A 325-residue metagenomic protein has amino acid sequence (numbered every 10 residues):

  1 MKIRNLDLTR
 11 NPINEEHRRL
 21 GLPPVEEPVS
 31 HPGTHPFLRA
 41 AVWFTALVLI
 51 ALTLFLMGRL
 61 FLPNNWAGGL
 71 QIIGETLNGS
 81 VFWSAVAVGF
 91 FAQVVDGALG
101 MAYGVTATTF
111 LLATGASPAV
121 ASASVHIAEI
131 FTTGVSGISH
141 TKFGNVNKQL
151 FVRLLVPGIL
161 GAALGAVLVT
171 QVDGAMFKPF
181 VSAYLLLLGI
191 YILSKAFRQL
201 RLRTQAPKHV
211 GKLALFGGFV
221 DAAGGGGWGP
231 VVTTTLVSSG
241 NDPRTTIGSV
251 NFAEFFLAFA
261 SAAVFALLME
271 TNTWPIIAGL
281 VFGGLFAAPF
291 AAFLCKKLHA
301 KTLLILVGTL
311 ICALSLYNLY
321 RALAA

Functional and structural regions predicted by a protein language model:
M1-T45, T53-E75: Intrinsically disordered, low-complexity non-transmembrane regions of multi-pass membrane transporters
I3-P23, L70-E75, F82-G158, V210-A223 (+2 more regions): Small-residue-rich hydrophobic segments that form or flank transmembrane alpha-helices in multi-pass membrane proteins
A40-W43, W83, A123, M176-A183 (+6 more regions): Alpha-helical transmembrane segments of integral membrane proteins
L47-V48, G158-A163, G174-A196, L280-A292 (+1 more regions): Selective transmembrane alpha-helices of multi-pass membrane proteins
I50, S124-A196: Membrane helix-loop-helix hairpins that form the core translocation module of multi-pass transporters
L52-W66, V135, K142, S182-Q205 (+1 more regions): Transmembrane helix exit motif
T53-M57, L164-L168, F219-G227, S261-V264 (+1 more regions): Hydrophobic alpha-helical transmembrane segments in multi-pass integral membrane proteins
L60-E75, V167-A175, F265-W274, A322-A325: Membrane-interface helix termini and inter-helical loops of multi-pass transporters
